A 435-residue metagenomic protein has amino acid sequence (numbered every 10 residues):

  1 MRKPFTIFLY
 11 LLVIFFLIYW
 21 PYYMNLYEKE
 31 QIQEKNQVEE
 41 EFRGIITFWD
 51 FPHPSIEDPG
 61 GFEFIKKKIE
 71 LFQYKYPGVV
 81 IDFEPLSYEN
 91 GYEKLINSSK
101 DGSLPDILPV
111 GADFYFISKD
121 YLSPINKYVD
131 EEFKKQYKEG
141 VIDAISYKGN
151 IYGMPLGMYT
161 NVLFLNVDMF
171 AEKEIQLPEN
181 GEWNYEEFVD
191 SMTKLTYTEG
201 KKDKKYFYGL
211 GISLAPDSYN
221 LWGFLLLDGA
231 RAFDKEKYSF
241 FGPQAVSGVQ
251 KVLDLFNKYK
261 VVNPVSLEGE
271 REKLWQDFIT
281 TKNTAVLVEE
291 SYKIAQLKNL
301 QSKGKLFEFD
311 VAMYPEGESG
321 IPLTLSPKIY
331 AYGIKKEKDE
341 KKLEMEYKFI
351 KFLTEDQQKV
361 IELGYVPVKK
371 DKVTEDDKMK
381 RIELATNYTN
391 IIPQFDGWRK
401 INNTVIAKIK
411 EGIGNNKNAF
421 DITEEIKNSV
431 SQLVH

Functional and structural regions predicted by a protein language model:
M1-F114, L177, G320, K341 (+2 more regions): Conserved N-terminal structural module of periplasmic/extracytoplasmic solute-binding proteins
K3, L17-Q31, A171, N257 (+3 more regions): Conserved C-terminal helix/tail region of periplasmic/extracytoplasmic solute-binding proteins
E70-V80, Y259, K282, N299-V366: Extracytoplasmic/periplasmic substrate-recognition and gating elements
P85-K94, W183-E187, V265-D277: Short helix-initiation/N-cap motifs at beta->coil->alpha
S87, V110-V162, D203, D310-A312: Hinge/lid segment of periplasmic solute-binding proteins
N126-Y137, N180-G181, G200, Y206-L210 (+3 more regions): Short, solvent-exposed loop/beta-turn-alpha elements that line the ligand-binding surface or hinge of extracytoplasmic
I151-L156, N161, E186-F241, T284: Extracytoplasmic/periplasmic solute-binding protein
M192-T193, K235-G269: Glycine-centered hinge/linker elements that transmit conformational signals in sensory and ligand-binding systems
